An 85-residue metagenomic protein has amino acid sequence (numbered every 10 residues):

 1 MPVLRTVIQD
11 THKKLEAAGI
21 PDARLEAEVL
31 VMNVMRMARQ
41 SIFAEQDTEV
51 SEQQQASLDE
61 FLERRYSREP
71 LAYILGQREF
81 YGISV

Functional and structural regions predicted by a protein language model:
M1-A23: Non-catalytic nucleic-acid substrate-recognition regions in nucleic-acid-modifying enzymes
V7-D10, E26, L30, F61: Amphipathic alpha-helical interaction/coupling elements
I20-E26, R39-F43: Short, surface-exposed acidic
V31-V85: Conserved AdoMet
